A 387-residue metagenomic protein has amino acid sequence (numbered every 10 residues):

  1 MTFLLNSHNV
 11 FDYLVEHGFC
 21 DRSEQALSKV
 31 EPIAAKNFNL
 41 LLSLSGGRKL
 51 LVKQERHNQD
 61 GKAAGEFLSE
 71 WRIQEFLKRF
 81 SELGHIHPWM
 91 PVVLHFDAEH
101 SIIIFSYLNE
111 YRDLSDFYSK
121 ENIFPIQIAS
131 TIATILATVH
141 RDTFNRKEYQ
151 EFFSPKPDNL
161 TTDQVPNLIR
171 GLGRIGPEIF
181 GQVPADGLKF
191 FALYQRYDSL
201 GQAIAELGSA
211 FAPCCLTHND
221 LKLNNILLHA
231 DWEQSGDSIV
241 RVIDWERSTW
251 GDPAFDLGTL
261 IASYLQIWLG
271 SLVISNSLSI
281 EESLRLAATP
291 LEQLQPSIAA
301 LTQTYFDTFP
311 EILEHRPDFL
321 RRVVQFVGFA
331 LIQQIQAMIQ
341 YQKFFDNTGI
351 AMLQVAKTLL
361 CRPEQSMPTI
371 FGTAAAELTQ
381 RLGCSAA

Functional and structural regions predicted by a protein language model:
M1-K29: Juxta-kinase regulatory segment immediately upstream of eukaryotic protein kinase catalytic domains
E31-S45, L51-V52, G201-F255: Active-site acidic catalytic loop and adjacent metal/ATP-binding pocket of ATP-dependent phosphoryl transfer enzymes
L41-L68, F117: ATP-binding glycine-rich loop module of kinase domains
E55-V92, N122-S130: A conserved alpha-helical element in kinase catalytic cores
V92-T131: Conserved structural core of kinase catalytic domains
D116-S130, N145-H218, L227-W232: ATP-dependent phospho-/nucleotidyl transfer catalytic cores
V240, F255-F309, V327-K343: Active-site activation/catalytic loop segments of kinase-like enzymes and analogous catalytic loops in related
L291, F306, P310, P317 (+1 more regions): ATP/Mg2+ or Mg2+-diphosphate-binding catalytic cores that bind nucleotide phosphates or diphosphates via glycine-rich
